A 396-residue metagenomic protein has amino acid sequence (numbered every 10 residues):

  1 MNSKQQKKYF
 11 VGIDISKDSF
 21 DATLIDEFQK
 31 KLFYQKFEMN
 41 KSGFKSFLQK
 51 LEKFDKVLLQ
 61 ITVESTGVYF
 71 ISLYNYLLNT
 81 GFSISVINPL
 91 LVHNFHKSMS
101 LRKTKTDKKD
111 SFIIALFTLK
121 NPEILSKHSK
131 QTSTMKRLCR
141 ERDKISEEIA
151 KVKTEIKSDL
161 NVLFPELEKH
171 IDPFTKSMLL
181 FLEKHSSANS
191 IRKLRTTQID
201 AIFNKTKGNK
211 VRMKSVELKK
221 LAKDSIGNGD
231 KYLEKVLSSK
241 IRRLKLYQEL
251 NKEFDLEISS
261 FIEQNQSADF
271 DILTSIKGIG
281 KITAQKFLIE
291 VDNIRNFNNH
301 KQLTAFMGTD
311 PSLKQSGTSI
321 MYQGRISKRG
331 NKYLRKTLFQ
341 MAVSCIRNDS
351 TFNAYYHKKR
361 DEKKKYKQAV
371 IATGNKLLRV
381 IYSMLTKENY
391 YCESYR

Functional and structural regions predicted by a protein language model:
M1-R396: A detector of single, family-specific signature residues that are central to catalytic or substrate-handling motifs
